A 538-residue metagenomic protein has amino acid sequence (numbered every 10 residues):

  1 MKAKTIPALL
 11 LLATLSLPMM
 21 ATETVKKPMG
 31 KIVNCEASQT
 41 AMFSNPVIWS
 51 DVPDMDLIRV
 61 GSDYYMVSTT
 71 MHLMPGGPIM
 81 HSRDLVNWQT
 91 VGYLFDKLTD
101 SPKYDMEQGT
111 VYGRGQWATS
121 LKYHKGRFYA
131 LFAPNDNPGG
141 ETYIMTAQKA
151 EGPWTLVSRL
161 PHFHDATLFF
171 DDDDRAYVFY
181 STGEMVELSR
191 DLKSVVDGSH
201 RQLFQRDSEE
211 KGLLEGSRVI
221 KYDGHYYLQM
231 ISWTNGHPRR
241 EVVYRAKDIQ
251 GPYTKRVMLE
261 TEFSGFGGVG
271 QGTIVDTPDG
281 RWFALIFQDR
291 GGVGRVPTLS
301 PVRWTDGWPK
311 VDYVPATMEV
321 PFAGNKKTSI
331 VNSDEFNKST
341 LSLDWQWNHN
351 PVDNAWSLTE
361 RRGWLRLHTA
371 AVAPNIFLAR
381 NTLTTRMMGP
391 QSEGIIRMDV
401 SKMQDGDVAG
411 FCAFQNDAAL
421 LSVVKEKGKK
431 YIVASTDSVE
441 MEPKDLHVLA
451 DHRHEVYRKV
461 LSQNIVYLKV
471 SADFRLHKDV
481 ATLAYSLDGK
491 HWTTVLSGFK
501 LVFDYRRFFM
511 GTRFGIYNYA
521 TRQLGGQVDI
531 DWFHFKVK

Functional and structural regions predicted by a protein language model:
M1-T24: Bacterial Sec-dependent N-terminal signal peptides
T22-K538: Carbohydrate-active catalytic/glycan-binding domains of CAZyme proteins, especially the secreted or lumenal ectodomains
